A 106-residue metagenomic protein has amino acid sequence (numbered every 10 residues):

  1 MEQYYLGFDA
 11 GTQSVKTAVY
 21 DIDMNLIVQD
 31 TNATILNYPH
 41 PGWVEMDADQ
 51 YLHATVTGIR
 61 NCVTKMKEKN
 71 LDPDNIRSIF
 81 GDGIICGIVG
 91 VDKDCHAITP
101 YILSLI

Functional and structural regions predicted by a protein language model:
M1-I102: N-terminal glycine/serine-rich phosphate-binding loop of ATP-dependent small-molecule kinases, especially carbohydrate
I106: Short alpha-helix plus adjacent loop in nuclease-associated cores
